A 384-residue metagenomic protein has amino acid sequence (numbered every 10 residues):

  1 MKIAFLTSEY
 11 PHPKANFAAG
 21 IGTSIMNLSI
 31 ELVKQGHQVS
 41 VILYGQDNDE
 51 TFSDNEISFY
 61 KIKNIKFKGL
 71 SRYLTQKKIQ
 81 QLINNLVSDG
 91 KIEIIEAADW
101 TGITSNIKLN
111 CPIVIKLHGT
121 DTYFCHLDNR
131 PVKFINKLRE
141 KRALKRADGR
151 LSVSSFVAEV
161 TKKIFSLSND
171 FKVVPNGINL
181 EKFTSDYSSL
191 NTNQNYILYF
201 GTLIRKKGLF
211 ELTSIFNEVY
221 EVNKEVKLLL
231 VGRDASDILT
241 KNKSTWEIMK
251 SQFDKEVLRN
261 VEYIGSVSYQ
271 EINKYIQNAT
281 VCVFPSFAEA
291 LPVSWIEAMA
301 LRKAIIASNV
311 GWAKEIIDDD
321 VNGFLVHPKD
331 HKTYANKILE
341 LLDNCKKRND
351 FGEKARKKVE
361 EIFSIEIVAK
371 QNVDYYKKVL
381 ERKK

Functional and structural regions predicted by a protein language model:
K133-R150: Membrane-proximal helix-turn-helix segments that form the acceptor-binding/catalytic region of lipid-linked
F156, G177: Carbohydrate-associated surface elements
L190-K207, T213-F216, L228-V231: Conserved donor-binding/catalytic core segment of Leloir-type glycosyltransferases
N242-V267: Nucleotide-activated donor-binding/catalytic signature segment of Leloir-type glycosyltransferases, i.e., the conserved
S266-V267, K274-A279: Short alpha-helical donor nucleotide-sugar binding micro-motif in glycosyltransferases
F287: Aromatic "clamp/platform" in nucleotide-sugar-dependent glycosyltransferases that forms part of the donor/acceptor
A304-A307, I317: Short hydrophobic beta-strand element within catalytic cores of glycosyltransferases and related nucleotide-activated
D319-D320, F324-H331, E340-K346: Conserved acidic donor-binding segment of nucleotide-sugar-dependent glycosyltransferases
